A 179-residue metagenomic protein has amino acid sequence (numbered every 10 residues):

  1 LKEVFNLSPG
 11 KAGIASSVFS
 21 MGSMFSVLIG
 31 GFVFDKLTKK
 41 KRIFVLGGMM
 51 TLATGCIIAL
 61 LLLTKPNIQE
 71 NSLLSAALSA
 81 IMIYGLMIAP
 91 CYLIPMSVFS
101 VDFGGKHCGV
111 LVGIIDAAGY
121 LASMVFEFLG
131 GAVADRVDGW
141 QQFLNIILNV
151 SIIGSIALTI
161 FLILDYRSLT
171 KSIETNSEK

Functional and structural regions predicted by a protein language model:
L1-K11, D135: Short amphipathic helix-loop junctions that connect adjacent transmembrane helices in Major Facilitator Superfamily/SLC
L7-S16, A77, C108, V112: Juxtamembrane helix-start elements in MFS-like secondary transporters
V27, G105-V137: A late C-terminal transmembrane helix in Major Facilitator Superfamily
V27-K39, A134-D135: Helix-to-loop junctions at the C-terminal end of transmembrane segments in multipass secondary transporters
K39, V98-C108: Paired intracellular helix-loop junctions of major facilitator superfamily
K40-V98: C-terminal transmembrane helical hairpin of 12-TM major facilitator-type secondary transporters
K41-F44, G130-I152: A membrane-interface helix-boundary motif in multi-pass transporters
L60-T64, W140, N145-N176: Multi-pass alpha-helical transporter architecture, strongest for 12-TM Major Facilitator/SLC carriers used
